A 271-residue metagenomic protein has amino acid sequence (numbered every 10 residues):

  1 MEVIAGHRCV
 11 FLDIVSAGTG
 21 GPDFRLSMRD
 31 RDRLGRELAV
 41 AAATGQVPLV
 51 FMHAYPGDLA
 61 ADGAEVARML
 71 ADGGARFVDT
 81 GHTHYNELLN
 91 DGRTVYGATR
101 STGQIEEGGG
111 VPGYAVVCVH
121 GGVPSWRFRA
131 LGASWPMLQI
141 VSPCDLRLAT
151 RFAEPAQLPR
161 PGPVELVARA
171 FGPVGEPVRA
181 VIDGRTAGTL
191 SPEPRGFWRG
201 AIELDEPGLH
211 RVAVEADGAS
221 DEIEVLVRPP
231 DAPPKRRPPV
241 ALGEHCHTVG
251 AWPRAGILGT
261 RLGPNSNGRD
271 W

Functional and structural regions predicted by a protein language model:
M1-T44, D62-F77, T83-R127: Extended active-site neighborhood of metal-dependent phosphoesterases/phosphodiesterases
I14-V15, H53-G57, L158: Active-site beta-loop-alpha junctions enriched in small/polar residues
L38-D58: Short acidic, glycine-rich surface-loop motifs adjacent to enzyme active sites
H53, G81-H82: Active-site glycine-centered loops adjacent to acidic/histidine catalytic or metal-binding residues that shape
D91-D183, R199-P229, P234-R236: Binuclear metal-dependent phosphoesterase catalytic core
G184-R195: Solvent-exposed serine/threonine-rich low-complexity stretches and specific carbohydrate-binding patches
R237-W271: Compositionally biased low-complexity segments at domain edges in trafficked proteins and select soluble regulators
